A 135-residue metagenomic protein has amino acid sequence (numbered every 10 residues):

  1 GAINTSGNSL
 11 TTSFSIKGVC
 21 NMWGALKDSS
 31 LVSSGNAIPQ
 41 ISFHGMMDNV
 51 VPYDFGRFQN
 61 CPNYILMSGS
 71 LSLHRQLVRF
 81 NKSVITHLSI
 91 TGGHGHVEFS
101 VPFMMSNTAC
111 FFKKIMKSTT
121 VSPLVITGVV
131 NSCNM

Functional and structural regions predicted by a protein language model:
G1-N36: Primarily recognizes the serine-hydrolase "nucleophile elbow" in alpha/beta-hydrolase and SGNH/GDSL folds
G1-S13, C61, L88, P123-N134: Surface-exposed intrinsically disordered loops and tails
T11, V32, P62-G69, S100 (+1 more regions): Extracytoplasmic/periplasmic, Sec-exported soluble proteins
V19, Q40, V84-L88: Conserved beta-strand scaffold positions in the cores of enzyme catalytic domains, especially in NTP/NDP-utilizing
L31-S33, P52-G56, E98: Short, solvent-exposed loop/turn and secondary-structure capping segments
I41-H44, D48: Short beta-strand/loop motif that positions the catalytic acidic residue of the alpha/beta-hydrolase fold
N49-S70: Conserved alpha/beta-hydrolase "acid-adjacent" motif
L71-M135: C-terminal catalytic histidine-bearing segment of alpha/beta-hydrolase fold enzymes
